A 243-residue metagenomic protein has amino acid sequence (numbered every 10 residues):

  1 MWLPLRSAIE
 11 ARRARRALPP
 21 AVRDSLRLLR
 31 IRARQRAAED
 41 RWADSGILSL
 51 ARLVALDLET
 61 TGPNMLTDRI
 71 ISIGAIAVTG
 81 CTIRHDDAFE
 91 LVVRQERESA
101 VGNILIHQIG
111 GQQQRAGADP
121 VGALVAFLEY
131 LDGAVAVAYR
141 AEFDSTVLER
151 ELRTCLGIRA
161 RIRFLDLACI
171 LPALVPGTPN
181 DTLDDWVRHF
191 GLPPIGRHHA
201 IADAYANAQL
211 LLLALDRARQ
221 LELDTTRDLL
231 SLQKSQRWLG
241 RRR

Functional and structural regions predicted by a protein language model:
W2-W42, L210-R243: Acidic two-metal-ion nuclease catalytic site recognized across multiple nuclease folds, prominently DnaQ/RNase D-T
R15, L28-E149, T154, R159-R161 (+3 more regions): Conserved non-catalytic scaffold segment of RNase H-like nuclease domains
L58-G62, C169, A206: Short, glycine/acidic-enriched loop or turn micro-motifs at the edges of active sites
A160, R197-H199, R217-L223: Short conserved catalytic/interaction loops centered on acidic-Pro-aromatic/His motifs
L165-N180: Short alpha-helix plus adjacent loop in nuclease-associated cores
H199-L210: Acidic, divalent-metal-coordinating active-site segment for phosphoryl/phosphodiester hydrolysis, typified by short
